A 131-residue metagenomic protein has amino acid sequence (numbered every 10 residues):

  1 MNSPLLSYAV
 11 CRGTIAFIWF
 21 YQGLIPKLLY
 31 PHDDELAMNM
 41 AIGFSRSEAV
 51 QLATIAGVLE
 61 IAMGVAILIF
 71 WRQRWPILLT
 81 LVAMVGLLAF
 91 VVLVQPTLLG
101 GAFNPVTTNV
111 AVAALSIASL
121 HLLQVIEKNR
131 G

Functional and structural regions predicted by a protein language model:
M1-Y30, S47-A62, L68-G131: Extended, low-polarity transmembrane helix blocks
E35-E48: Perimembrane loop-to-helix junctions flanking transmembrane segments
